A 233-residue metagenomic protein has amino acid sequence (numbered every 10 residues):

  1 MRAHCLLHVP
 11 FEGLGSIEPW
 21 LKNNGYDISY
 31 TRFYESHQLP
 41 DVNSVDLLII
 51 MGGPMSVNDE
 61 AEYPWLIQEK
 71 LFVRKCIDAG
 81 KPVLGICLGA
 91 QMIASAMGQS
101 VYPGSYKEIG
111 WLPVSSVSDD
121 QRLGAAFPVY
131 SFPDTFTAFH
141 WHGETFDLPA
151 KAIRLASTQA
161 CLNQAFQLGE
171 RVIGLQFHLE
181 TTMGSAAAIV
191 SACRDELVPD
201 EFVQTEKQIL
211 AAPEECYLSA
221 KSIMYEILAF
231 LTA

Functional and structural regions predicted by a protein language model:
M1-K81, V198-A233: N-terminal beta1-alpha1 cap of cysteine-dependent amidohydrolase-like domains
H4, S29-T31, I49, L84 (+3 more regions): Hydrophobic/aromatic beta-strand patches that form the interior of the parallel beta-sheet core in alpha/beta enzyme
G15-S16, D59-A61, A94-A96, A150 (+2 more regions): Short glycine-/acidic-enriched loop or helix-start segments at secondary-structure transitions that form or flank
W20, W111-P113, A125, W141 (+3 more regions): Tryptophan-centric aromatic hotspots in well-structured domains and transmembrane helices
W20-N23, P64-Q68, V101-Y102, S157 (+1 more regions): Glycine-rich, phosphate-binding/catalytic loops in enzymes
I50-D120: Cysteine-nucleophile active-site neighborhood
M97-G184: Pocket-forming structural segment of enzyme catalytic cores
L155-A156, C161-Q167, R171-A233: C-terminal and late-domain segments of enzyme folds
